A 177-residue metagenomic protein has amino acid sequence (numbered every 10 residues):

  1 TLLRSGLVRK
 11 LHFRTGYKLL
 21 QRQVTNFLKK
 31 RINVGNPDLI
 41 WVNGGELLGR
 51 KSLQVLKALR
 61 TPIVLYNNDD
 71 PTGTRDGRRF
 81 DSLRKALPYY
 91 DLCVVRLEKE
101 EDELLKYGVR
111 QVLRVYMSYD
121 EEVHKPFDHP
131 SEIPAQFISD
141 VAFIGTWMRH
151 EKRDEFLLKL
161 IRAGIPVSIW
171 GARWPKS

Functional and structural regions predicted by a protein language model:
T1-H12, L19-N36, N43-K51, T74 (+1 more regions): Nucleotide-sugar donor-binding catalytic core of glycosyltransferases
N36-P37, P62: Loop/turn elements at helix/coil->beta-strand transitions in domains of secreted/extracellular proteins
L53-R60, V64, L157, I161: Surface-exposed amphipathic alpha-helices with a cationic face
L56, R79-F80: "Short basic amphipathic alpha-helical interaction patches in structured regions
V64-G77: A short, histidine- and acid-enriched strand-loop-helix "catalytic/donor-clamping" loop that lines the nucleotide-sugar
